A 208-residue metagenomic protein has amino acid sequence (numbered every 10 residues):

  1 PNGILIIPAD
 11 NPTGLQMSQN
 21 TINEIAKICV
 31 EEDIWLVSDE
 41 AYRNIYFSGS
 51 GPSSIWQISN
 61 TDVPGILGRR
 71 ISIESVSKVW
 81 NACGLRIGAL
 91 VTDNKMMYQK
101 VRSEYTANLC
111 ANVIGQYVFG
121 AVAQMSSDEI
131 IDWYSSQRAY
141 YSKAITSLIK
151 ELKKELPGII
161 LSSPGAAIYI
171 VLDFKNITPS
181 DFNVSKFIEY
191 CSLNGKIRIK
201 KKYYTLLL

Functional and structural regions predicted by a protein language model:
P1-L208: PLP-dependent class I/II
